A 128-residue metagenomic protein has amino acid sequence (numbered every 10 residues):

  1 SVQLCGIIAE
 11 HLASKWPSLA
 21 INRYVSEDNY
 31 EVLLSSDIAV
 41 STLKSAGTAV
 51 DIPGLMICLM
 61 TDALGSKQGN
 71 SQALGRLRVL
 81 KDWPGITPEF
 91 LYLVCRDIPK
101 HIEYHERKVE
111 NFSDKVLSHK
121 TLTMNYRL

Functional and structural regions predicted by a protein language model:
S1-L12: Conserved strand-helix element at the start of the C-terminal RecA-like helicase core
I7-A9, L80-I86, R127-L128: Repeat-unit-sized solenoid/scaffold elements
H11-L19: Conserved helix-turn-beta segment of the N-terminal RecA-like "Helicase ATP-binding" lobe in SF1/SF2 helicases
P17, P53-G54, K115: Short, structured coil segments at secondary-structure junctions
A20-R23, T121: A structural preference for short, hydrophobic beta-strand core positions in alpha/beta folds
N22-N111: Conserved RecA-like P-loop NTPase helicase motor core
V109-L128: Charged phosphate-binding loop/patch that engages nucleotide di/tri-phosphates or the phosphate backbone of nucleic
